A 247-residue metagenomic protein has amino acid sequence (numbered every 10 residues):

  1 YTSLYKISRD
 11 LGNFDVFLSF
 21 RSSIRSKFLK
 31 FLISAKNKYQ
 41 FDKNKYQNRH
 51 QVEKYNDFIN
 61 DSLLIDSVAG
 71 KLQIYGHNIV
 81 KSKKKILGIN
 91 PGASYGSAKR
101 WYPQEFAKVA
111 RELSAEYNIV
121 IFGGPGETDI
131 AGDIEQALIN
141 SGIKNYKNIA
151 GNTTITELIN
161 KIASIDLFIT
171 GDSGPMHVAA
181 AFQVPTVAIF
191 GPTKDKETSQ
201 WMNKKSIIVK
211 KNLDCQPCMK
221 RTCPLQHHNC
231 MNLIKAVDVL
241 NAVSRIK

Functional and structural regions predicted by a protein language model:
Y1-K247: Catalytic machinery of carbohydrate-active enzymes, primarily nucleotide-sugar-dependent glycosyltransferases
